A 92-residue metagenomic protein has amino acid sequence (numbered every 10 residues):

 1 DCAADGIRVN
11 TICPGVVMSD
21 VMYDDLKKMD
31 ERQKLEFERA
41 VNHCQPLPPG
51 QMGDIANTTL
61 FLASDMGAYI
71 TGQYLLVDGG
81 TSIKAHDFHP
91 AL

Functional and structural regions predicted by a protein language model:
C2-A4, V17, G50, A63: A short hydrophobic alpha-helix cap/turn motif
A3, R8, C13, I70-G72: Short, small/polar-rich loop/turn modules that mediate ligand/substrate recognition or access, typified
A4, V16-C44, H86-L92: A glycine/serine/threonine-rich, flexible loop-to-helix segment that serves as the NAD(P) cofactor-binding "lid"
N10, D54, D78: Acidic active-site catalytic centers that drive phospho-/nucleotidyl reactions and related ester hydrolyses
T11, P49, Y74-L76: Conserved beta-strand scaffold in the Rossmann-like NAD(H)/NADP(H)-binding core of dehydrogenases/reductases
C13, M18, M66: Nucleotide-sugar donor-binding loop of glycosyltransferases
R32-Q33, C44-I55, M66: A conserved structural motif in NAD(P)-dependent oxidoreductases
L60, T71-L92: Short C-terminal tail/terminal secondary-structure segment of NAD(P)H-dependent dehydrogenase/reductase domains
